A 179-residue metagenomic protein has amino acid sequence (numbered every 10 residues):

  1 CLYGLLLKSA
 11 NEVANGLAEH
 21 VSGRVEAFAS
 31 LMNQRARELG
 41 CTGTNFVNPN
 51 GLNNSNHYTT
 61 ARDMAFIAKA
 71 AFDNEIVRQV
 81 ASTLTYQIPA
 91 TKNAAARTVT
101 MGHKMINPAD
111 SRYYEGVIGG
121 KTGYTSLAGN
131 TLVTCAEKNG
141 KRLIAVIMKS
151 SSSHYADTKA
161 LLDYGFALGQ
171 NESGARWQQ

Functional and structural regions predicted by a protein language model:
C1-L7, A29: Signal peptide-directed extracytoplasmic domains
L7-H20, V47: Substrate-binding clefts and substrate-entry loops adjacent to catalytic sites of polymer-processing enzymes acting on
G23-Q178: Penicillin-recognizing serine hydrolase domain
